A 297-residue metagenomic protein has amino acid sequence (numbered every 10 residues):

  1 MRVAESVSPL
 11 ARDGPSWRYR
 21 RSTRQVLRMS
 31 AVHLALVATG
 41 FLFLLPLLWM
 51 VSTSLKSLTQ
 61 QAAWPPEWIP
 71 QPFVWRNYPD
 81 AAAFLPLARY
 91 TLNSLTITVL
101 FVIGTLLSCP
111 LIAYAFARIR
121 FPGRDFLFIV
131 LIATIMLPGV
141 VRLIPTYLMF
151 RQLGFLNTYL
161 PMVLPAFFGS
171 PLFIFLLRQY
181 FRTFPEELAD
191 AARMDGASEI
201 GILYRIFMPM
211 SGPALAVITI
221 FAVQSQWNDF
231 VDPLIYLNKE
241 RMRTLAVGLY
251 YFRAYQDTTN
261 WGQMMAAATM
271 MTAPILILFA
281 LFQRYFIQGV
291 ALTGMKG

Functional and structural regions predicted by a protein language model:
M1-T23: Short, Lys/Arg-rich, polar N-terminal cytosolic tail immediately upstream of the first transmembrane signal-anchor
S8-L10, M29-G297: A structural signal for multi-pass alpha-helical bundles of membrane permease subunits that mediate small-molecule
